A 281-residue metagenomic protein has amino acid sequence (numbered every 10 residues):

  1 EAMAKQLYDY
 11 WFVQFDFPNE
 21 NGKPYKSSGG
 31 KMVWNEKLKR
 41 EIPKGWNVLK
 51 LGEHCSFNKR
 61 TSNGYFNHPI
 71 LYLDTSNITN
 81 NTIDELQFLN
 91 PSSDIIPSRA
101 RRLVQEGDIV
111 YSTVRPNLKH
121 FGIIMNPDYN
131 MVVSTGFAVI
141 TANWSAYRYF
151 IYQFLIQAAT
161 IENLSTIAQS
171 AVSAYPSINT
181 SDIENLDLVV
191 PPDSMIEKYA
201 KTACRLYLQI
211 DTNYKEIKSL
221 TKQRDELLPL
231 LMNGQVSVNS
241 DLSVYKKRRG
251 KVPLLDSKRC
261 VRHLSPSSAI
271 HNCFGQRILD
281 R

Functional and structural regions predicted by a protein language model:
E1, A138-R148, P176, T180-Q209: Proline-centric
E1-Y10, G29-S62, D193-K198, C204-N239 (+4 more regions): Non-catalytic DNA-recognition/assembly elements of restriction-modification systems
Q6, Y10-K26: Alpha-helical scaffold segments that mediate packing/assembly in large oligomeric complexes
G22-K23, G64-L71, Q87-F88, S165-Q169: Short coil/turn segments at secondary-structure boundaries
K31-R40, G52-G64, L73-D108, L118 (+3 more regions): Sequence-specific dsDNA recognition surfaces
A100-R102, E106-I161, I167-T180: A short beta-sheet element
V238-N239, S243-K251: C-terminal, helix-dominated tail/subdomain
